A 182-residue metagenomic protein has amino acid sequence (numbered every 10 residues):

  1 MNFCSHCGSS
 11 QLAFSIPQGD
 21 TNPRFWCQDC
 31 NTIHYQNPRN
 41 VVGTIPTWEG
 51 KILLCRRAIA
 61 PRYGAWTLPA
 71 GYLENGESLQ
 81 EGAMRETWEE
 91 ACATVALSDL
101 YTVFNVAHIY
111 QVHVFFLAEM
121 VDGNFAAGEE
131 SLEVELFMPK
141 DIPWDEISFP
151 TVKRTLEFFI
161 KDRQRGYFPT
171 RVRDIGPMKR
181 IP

Functional and structural regions predicted by a protein language model:
M1-G43: Acidic, metal-coordinating catalytic segment for phosphate/diphosphate chemistry, firing primarily on the Nudix
F3, R24, I45, L54 (+2 more regions): Conserved hydrophobic/aromatic beta-strand scaffold that supports enzyme active sites
A13-F14, L54, L97-T102: A short linear hydrophobic-aromatic micro-motif
G19, A60, F104-H108: A short beta-turn/loop motif at secondary-structure boundaries
P23, N40-V42, R62-G64, A93-A96 (+1 more regions): A generic structural signal for short beta-strands and their flanking turns/coil linkers
T47-E89: Conserved Nudix-box catalytic region and its N-terminal flanking loop in Nudix hydrolases and closely related
L73-L97, T102-F158, G166-Y167, R180-P182: Unchanged
R165-P177: Short, flexible loop/turn segments with low-complexity composition
